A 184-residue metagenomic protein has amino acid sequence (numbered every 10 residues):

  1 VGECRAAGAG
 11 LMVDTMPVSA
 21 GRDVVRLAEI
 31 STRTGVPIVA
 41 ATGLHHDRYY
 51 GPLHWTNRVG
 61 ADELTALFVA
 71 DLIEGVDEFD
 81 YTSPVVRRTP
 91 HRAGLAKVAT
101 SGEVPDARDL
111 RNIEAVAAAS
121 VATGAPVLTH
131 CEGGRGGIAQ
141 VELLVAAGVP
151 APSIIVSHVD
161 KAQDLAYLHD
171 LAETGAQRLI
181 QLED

Functional and structural regions predicted by a protein language model:
V1-Y50: N-terminal hydrophobic targeting/anchoring segments and the immediately downstream early-domain regions of hydrolases
C4, S31, V116-A119, L144 (+1 more regions): Generic structural signal for hydrophobic
R5-V13, A117-V127, A147-I154, A176-R178: Short, surface-exposed connector motifs at secondary-structure boundaries
M16-D23, P105, H158-L165: Acidic-and-aromatic substrate-binding clefts and catalytic sites of carbohydrate-active enzymes
L27, D106-R111, R135-G148, D164-A172: Distinct, well-ordered alpha-helical segments
E29-T32, P37-V39, G43-P126, A176-Q177 (+1 more regions): Active-site gating/metal-coordination segments in enzymes
P126-E132, S153-K161, E183: Catalytic beta/alpha-barrel core
V159-D184: Active-site-adjacent C-terminal substructures of enzyme catalytic domains
